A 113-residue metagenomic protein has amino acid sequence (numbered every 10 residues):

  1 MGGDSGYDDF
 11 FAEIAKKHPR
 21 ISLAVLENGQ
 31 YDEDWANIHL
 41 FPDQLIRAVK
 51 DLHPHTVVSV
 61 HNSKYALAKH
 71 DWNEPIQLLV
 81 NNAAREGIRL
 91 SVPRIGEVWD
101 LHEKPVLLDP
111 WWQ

Functional and structural regions predicted by a protein language model:
M1-K16, I95-Q113: Core dinuclear metal-dependent hydrolase active-site scaffold
D8-I95: Cap/insert and terminal regions of metallo-dependent hydrolase folds
